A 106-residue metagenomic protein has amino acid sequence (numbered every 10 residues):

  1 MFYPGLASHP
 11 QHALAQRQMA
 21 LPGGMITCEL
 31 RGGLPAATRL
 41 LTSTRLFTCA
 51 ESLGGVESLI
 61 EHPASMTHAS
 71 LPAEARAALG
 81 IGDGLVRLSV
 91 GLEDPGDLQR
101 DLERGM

Functional and structural regions predicted by a protein language model:
M1-R45, E51-G54, L71-A77: Conserved small-domain helix->loop->beta segment predominantly found in fold-type I
T42, S58-M106: PLP-dependent enzyme catalytic core of the Aspartate aminotransferase-like
A50-E51, R87: Short glycine- and Lys/Arg-enriched binding-loop motifs that mark or flank ligand-binding interfaces
